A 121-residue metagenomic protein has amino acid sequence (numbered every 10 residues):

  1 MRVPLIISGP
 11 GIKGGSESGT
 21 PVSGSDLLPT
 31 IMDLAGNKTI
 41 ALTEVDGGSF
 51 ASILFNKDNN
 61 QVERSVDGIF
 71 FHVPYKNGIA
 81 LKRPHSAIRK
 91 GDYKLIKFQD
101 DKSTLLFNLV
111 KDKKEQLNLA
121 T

Functional and structural regions predicted by a protein language model:
M1-I12, S23: Histidine-centered active-site microenvironments of extracellular/periplasmic hydrolases and transferases
K13, T20, S25-L28, M32-L109: C-terminal cap/loop subdomain of S1 sulfatases and analogous C-terminal strand-loop tails that border
D112: Intrinsically disordered, low-complexity polar regions and short flexible loop motifs
L119-T121: Short, intrinsically disordered, charge-balanced linker/junction segments flanking boundaries in proteins
